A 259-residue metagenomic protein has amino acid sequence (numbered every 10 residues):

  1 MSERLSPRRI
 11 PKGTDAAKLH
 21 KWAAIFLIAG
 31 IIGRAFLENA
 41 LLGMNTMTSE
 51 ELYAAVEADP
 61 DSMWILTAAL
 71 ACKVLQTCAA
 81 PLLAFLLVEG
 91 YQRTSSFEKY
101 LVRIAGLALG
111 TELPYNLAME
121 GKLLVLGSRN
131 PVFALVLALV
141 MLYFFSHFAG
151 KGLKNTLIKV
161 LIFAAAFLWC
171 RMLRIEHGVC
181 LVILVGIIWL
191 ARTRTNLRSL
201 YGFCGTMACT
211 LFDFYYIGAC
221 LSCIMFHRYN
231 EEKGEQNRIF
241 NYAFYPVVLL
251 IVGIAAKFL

Functional and structural regions predicted by a protein language model:
M1-L259: Alpha-helical transmembrane segments and their immediate juxtamembrane cytosolic regions
